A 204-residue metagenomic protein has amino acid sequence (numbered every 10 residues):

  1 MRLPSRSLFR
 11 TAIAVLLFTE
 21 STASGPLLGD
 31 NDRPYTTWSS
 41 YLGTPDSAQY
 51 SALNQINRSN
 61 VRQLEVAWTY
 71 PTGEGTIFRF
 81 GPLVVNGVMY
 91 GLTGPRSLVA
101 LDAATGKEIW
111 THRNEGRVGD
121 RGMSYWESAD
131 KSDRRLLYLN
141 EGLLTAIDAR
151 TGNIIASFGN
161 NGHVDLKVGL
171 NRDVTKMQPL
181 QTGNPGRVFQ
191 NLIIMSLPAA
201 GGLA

Functional and structural regions predicted by a protein language model:
R2-A12: Bacterial N-terminal signal peptides that target proteins for export
R10-T22: Bacterial N-terminal signal peptides
G25-T72, K107-N114, N153-T175: Aromatic (tryptophan-biased) beta-strands that constitute blades/sheets of beta-rich domains
Y35-L42, I77-S97, V118-L144, M177-L203: Repeat-blade elements of multi-bladed beta-propeller folds
S97-L98, G106-K107, N153, G202: Short, surface-exposed beta-strand-loop junctions and turns on beta-sheet-rich folds
A103-G106, W126: Structural core of flavin- and non-heme-iron oxidoreductases, emphasizing the beta-strand/alpha-helix scaffold
